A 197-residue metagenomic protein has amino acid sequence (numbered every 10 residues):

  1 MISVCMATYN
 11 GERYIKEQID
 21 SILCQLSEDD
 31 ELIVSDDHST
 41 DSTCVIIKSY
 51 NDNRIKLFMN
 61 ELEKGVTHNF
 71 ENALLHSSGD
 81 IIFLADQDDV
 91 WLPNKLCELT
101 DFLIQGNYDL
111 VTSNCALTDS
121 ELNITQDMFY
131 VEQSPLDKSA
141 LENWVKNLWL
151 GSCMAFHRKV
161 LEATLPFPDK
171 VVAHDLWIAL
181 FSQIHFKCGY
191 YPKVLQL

Functional and structural regions predicted by a protein language model:
G11-C24: Short, well-formed alpha-helical segments that are part of the catalytic scaffolds of diverse glycosyltransferases
Y14-K16, D41-S49, V90, N94: Acidic helix N-cap motif at the loop->helix transition within catalytic regions of sugar-transfer enzymes
S21, D36-V45, L62: A conserved acidic beta->alpha catalytic loop
D29-H38, F58-N60: Short beta-strand/loop segment that forms part of the nucleotide-sugar
N60-S77: Glycine-rich, basic loop-to-helix element that forms the pyrophosphate-binding segment of sugar-nucleotide handling
L75, L136-L197: Conserved nucleotide-sugar donor-binding catalytic segment
I82: Short aromatic/hydrophobic "clamp" motif used to bind/position activated sugar donors
L96-T125: Conserved donor NDP-sugar-binding/catalytic core segment of glycosyltransferases
